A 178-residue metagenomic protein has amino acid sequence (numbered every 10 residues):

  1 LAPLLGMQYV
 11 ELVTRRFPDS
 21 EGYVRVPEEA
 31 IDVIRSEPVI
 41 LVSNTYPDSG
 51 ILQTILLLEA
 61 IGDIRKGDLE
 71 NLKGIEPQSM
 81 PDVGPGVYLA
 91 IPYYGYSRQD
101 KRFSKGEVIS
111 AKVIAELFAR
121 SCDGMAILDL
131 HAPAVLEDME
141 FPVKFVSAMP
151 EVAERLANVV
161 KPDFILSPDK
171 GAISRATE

Functional and structural regions predicted by a protein language model:
A2-E178: PRPP-associated nucleotide enzymes
